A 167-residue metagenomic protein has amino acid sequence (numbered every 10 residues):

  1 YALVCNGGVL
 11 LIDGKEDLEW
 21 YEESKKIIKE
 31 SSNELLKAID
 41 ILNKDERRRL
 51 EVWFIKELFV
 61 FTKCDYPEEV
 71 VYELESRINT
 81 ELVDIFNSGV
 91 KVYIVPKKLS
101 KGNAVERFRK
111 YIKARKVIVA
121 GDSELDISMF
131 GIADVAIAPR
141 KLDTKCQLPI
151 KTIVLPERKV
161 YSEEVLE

Functional and structural regions predicted by a protein language model:
Y1-R47: Active-site phosphate-binding/coordination module
L3, K101-G102: Conserved mixed alpha/beta catalytic, RNA-binding, or beta-rich assembly cores of soluble enzyme, regulatory
A38, L42, V70-E81: Short amphipathic alpha-helices in soluble, non-transmembrane regions that often serve as interface/regulatory elements
R49-I55, D84-N87: Short beta-strand
E57-K63, V92-I94: Short cationic amphipathic helices and targeting signals
K63-V70: Helix N-cap motif at beta-to-alpha junctions
T80-L99: Glycine/Thr-rich beta-alpha phosphate-binding loop at enzyme active sites
V95, G102-E167: Mg2+-dependent phosphoryl-transfer enzymes with acidic/Ser/Thr/Gly-rich catalytic loops
